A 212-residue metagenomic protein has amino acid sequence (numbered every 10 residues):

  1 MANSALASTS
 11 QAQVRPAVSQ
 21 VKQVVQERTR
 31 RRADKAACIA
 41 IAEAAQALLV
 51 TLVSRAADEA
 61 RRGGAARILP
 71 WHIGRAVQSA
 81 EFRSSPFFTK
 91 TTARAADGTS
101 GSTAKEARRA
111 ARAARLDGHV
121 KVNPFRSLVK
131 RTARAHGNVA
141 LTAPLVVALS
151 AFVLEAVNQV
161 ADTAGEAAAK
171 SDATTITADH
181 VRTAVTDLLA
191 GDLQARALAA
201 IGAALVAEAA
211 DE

Functional and structural regions predicted by a protein language model:
M1-E212: Histone-fold and other basic nucleic-acid-binding segments
